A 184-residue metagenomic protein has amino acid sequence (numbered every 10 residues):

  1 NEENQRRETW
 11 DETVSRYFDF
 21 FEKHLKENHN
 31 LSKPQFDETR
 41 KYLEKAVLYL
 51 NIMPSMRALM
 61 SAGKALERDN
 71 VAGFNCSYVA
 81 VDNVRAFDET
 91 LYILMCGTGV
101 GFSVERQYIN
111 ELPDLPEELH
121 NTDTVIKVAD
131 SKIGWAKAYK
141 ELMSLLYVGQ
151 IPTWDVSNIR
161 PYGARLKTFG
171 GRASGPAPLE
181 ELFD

Functional and structural regions predicted by a protein language model:
N1-D184: Extended catalytic cores of very large enzyme megasubunits
